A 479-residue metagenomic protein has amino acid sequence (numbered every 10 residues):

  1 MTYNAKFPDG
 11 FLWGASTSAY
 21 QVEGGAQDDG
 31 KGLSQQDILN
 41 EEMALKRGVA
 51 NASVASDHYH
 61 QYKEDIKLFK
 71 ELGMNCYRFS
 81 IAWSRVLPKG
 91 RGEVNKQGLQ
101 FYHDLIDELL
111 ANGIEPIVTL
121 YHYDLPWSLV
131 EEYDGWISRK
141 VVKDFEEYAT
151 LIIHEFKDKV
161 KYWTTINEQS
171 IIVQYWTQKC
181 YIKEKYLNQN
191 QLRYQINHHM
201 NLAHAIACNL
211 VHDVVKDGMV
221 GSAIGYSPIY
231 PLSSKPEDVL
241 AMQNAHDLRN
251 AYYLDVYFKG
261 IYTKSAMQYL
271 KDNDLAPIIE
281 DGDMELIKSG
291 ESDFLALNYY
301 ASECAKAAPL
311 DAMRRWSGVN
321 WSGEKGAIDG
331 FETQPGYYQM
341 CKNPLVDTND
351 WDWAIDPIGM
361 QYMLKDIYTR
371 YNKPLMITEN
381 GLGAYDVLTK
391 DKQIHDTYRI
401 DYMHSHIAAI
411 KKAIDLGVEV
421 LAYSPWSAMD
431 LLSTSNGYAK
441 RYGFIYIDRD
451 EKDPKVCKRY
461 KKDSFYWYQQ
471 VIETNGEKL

Functional and structural regions predicted by a protein language model:
T2-K46, K89-R91, L99-L479: Active-site region of glycoside hydrolase catalytic domains
G10-L12, Y59, C76: A common structural microfeature
G32-K67: Aromatic- and Gly/Pro-rich amphipathic surface segment
H60, K67-K70, Q100-H103, D107: N-terminal, well-ordered alpha-helical segments
Q61-A82, G290-F294: Catalytic domains of carbohydrate-active enzymes, especially glycoside hydrolases
I81-V94: Glycine-rich, proline-tolerant flexible connector loops at the mouths of alpha/beta enzymes
